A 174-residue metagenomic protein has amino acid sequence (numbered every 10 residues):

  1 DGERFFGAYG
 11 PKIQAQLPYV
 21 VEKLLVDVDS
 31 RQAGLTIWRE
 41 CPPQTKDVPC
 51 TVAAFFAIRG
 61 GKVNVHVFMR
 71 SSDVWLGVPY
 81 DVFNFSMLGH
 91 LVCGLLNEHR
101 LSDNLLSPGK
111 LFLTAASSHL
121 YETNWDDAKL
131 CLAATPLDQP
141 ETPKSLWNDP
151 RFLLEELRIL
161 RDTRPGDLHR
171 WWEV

Functional and structural regions predicted by a protein language model:
D1-V174: Terminal, non-catalytic protein-protein interaction segments that mediate quaternary/complex assembly
